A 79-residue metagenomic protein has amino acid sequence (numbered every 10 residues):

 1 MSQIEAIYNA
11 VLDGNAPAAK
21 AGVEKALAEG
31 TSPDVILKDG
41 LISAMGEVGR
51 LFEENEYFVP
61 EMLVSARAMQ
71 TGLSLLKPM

Functional and structural regions predicted by a protein language model:
M1-P78: Long amphipathic alpha-helical segments
